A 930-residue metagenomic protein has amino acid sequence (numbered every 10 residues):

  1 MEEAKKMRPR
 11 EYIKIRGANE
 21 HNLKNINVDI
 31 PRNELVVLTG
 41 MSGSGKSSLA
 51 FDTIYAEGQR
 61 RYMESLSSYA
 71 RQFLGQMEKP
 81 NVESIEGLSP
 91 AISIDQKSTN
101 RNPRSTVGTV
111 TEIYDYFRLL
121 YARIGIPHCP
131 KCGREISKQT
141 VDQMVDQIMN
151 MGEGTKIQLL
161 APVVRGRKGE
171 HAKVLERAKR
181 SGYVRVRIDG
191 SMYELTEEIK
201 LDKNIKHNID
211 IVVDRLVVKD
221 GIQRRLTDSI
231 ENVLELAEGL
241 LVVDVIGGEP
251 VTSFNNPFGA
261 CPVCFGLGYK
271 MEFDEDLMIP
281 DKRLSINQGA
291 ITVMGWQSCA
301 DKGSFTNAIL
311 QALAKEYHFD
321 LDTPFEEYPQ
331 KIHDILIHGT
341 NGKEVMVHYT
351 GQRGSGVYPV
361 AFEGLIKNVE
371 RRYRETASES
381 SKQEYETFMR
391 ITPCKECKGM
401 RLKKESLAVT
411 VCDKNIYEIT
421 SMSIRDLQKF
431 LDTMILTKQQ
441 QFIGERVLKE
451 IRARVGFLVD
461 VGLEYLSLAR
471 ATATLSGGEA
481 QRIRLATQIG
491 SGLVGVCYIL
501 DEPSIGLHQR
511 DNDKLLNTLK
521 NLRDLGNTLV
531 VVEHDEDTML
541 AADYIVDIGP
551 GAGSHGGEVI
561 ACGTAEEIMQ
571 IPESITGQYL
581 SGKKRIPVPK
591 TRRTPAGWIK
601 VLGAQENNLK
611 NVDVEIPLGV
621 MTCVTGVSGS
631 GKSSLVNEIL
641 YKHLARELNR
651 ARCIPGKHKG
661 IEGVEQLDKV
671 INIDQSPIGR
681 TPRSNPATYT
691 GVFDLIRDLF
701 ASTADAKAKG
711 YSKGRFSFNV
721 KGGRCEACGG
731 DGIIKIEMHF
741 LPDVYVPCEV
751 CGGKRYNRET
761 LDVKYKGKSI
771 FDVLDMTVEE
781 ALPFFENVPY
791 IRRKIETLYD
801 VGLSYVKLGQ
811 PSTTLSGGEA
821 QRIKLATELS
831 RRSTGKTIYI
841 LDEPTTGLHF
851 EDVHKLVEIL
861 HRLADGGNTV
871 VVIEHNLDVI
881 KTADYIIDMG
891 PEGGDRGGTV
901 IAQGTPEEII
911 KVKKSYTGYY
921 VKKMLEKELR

Functional and structural regions predicted by a protein language model:
M1-R930: Conserved phosphate-binding elements of NTP-dependent enzyme cores
